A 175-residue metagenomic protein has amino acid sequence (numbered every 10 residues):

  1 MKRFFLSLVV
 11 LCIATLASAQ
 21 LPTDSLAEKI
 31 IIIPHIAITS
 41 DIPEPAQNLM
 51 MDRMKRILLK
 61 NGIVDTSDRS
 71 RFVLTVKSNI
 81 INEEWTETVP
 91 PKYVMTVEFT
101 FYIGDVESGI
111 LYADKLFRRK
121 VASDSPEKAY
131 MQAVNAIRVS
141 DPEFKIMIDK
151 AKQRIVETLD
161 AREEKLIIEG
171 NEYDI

Functional and structural regions predicted by a protein language model:
F4-L16: Sec-dependent N-terminal signal peptides
F5, Y93-M95, E164: Residue-level preference for beta-strand/loop junctions
S18-D52, K150-I175: A structural "domain/chain start" motif
I33-A37, R56, K60-K77: Short beta-strand->alpha-helix linker/helix-N-cap micro-motif that forms a surface specificity/interaction loop
N48, D52-R56, M131, N135: Solvent-exposed, polar/charged alpha-helical surfaces in well-ordered, non-transmembrane soluble domains, broadly
M54-G62, D105-E107, I137, D141 (+1 more regions): Sec/Tat-exported extracytoplasmic proteins
L74-E127: Amphipathic beta-strand/beta-sheet edge segments enriched in Tyr/Trp
L111-I175: C-terminal/domain-edge helix-coil "capping" segments
